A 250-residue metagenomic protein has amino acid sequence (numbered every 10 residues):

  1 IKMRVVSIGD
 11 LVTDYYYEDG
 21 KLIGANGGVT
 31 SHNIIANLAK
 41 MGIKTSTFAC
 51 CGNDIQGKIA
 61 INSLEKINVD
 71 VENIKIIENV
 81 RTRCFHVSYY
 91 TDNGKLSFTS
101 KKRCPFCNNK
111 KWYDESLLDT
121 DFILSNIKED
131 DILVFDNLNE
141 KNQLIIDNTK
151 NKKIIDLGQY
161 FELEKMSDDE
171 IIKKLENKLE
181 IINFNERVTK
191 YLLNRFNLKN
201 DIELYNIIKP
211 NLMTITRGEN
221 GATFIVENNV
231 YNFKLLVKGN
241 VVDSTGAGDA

Functional and structural regions predicted by a protein language model:
K2-V69, K234, V241-S244: Glycine-rich phosphate/adenosyl-contacting loop at the front of the ribokinase-like
M3-V6, K174, N194-A250: Conserved phosphate-binding/catalytic region of the ribokinase-like
G9-L11, Q159, A250: Active-site metal-binding loops of divalent metal-dependent hydrolases
Y15-K21, I43-I132, T149: Conserved N-terminal subdomain of the carbohydrate kinase-like
A39, E65, D147, E176 (+1 more regions): Anion (oxyanion) recognition and catalysis
T47, V71-N73, K153-G158, Y231-L235: Short hydrophobic/aromatic-enriched beta-strand-loop microsegments
I132-E203, G221-A222: Conserved beta-alpha-beta core of the PfkB/ribokinase-like small-molecule kinase fold
